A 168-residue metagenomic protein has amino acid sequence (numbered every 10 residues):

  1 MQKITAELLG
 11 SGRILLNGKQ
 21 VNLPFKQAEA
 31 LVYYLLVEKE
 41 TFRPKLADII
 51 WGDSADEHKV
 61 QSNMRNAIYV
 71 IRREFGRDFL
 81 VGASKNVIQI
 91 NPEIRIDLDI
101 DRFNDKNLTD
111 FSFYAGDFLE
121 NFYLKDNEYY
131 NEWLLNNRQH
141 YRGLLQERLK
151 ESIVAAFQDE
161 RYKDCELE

Functional and structural regions predicted by a protein language model:
M1-A28, A83-V87, G116: Short boundary/linker motifs that mark transitions into or out of structured domains
Q2-E7, M64-E93: DNA-binding patch around the recognition helix
K19-I50, I71: Short amphipathic alpha-helical recognition elements used for nucleic-acid or partner binding across transcription
I49-E57: Short helix-coil junctions and helix-kink-helix linkers
R77-R138, R142-G143, L149: A short linear beta-strand->loop->alpha-helix hinge motif most characteristic of winged-helix/helix-turn-helix
